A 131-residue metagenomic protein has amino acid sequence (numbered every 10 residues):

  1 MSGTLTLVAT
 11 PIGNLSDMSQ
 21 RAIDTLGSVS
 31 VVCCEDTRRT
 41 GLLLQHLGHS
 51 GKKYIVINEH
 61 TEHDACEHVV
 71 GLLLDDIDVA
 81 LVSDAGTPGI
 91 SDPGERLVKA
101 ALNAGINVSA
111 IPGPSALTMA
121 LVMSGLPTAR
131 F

Functional and structural regions predicted by a protein language model:
M1-E59: Glycine-rich, flexible N-terminal cofactor/catalytic loop recognition
G3-L5, D76-A80: Loop/turn-to-beta-strand initiation segments
I12-G13, D84-P88: Short glycine-rich anion-binding loops that position phosphate/pyrophosphate groups of nucleotides and phosphorylated
I23-D24, V70-L74, E95-K99, M119: Alpha-helical segments flanking ligand/cofactor-binding loops in enzyme cores
E35, I57, V82-D84, S109-I111: Structural motif
R38-T40, G86-T87, A116: Alpha-helix capping/helix-boundary segments
H60-V70: Glycine-rich, highly charged phosphate/nucleotide-binding loops
R96-F131: Class I SAM-dependent methyltransferase SAM-binding "motif I" and its flanking Rossmann-like core
